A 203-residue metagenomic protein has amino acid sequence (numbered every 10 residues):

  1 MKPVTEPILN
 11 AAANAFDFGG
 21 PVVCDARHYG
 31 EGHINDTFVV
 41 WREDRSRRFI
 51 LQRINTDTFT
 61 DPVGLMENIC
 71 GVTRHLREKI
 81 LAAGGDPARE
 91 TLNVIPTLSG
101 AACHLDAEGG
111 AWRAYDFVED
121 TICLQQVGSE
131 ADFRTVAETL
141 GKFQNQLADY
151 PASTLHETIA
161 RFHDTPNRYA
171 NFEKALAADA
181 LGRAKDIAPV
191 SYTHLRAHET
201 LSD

Functional and structural regions predicted by a protein language model:
M1-G20: Juxta-kinase regulatory segment immediately upstream of eukaryotic protein kinase catalytic domains
A15-V23, A83-A88: Short secondary-structure junctions
C24-W41: ATP-binding glycine-rich phosphate-binding loop
D36, W41, I54-D164: Conserved ATP-binding subdomain of kinase catalytic cores across diverse folds
D44-R45: Conserved N-lobe loop of protein kinases adjacent to the ATP-binding glycine-rich P-loop
I50: Glycine-rich ATP phosphate-binding loop
A152-Y192: Glycine-rich, mobile lid/loop segments that gate access to catalytic sites or pores
H194-D203: Single conserved hydrophobic/aromatic residue that forms the stacking wall/gate of nucleotide- or nucleobase-binding
